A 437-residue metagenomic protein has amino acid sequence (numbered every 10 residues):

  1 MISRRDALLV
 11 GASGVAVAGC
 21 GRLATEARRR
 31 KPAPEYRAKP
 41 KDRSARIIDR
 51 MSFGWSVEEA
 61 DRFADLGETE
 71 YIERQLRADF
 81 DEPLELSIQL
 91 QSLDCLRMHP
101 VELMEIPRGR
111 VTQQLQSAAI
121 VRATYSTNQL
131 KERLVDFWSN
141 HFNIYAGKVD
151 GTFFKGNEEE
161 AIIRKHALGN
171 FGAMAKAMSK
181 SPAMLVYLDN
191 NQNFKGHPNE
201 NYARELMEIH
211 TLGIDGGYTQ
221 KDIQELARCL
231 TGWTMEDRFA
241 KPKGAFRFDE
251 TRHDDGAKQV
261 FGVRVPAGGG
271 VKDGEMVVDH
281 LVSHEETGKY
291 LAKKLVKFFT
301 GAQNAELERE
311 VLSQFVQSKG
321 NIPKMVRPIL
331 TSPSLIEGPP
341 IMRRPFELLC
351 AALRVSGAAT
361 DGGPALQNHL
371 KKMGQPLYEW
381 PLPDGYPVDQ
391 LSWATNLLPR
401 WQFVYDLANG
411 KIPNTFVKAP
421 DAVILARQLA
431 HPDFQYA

Functional and structural regions predicted by a protein language model:
M1, R5-A24: N-terminal export signals
I2, A12-V15, G151-A358: Active-site substrate-binding loop specific to GH73 endo-beta-N-acetylglucosaminidase modules in bacterial autolysins
G11, A64-G67, L76, M178 (+2 more regions): A general structural motif at alpha-helix termini
A27-E35, T112-R122, E158-E159, E205 (+3 more regions): Short amphipathic alpha-helical segments and their helix-coil junctions
R28-K41, A45-E58, H284, G288-S318 (+1 more regions): Flexible, low-complexity segments enriched for small/polar residues
M51, F63, Q75, L206 (+2 more regions): A generic structural signal for nonpolar/aromatic side chains embedded in well-ordered alpha-helices
V57-G156, I162: N-terminal accessory alpha/beta regions
T112-S117, A177-S181, P328, A422 (+1 more regions): Solvent-exposed, amphipathic alpha-helical "stalk/arm" or coiled-coil-like segments used as scaffolds
